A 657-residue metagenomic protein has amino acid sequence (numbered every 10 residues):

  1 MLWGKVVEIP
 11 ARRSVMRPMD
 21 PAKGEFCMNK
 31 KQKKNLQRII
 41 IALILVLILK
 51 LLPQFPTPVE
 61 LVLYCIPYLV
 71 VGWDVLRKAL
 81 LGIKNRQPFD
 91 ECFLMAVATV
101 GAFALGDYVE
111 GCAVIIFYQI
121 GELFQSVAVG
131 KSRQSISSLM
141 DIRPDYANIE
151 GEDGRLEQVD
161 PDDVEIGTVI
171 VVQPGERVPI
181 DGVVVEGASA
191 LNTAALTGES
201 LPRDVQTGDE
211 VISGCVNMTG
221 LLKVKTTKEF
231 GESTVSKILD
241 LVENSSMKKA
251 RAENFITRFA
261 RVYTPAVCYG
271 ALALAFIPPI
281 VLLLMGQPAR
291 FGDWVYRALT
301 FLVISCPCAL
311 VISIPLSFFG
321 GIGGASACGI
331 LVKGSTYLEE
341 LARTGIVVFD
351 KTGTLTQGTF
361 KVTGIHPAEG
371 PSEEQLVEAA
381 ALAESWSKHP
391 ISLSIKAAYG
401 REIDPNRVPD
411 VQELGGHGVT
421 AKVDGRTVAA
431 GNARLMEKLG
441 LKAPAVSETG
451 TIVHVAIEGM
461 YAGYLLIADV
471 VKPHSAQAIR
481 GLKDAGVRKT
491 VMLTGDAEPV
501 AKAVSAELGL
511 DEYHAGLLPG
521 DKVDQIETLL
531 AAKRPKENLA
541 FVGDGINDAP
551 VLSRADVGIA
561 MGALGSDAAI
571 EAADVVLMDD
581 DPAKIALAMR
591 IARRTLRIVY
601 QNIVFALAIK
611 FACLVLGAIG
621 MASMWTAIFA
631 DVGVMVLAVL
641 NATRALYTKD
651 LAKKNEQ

Functional and structural regions predicted by a protein language model:
W3, R17-K23, N29, L47-P56 (+13 more regions): Membrane-embedded alpha-helical bundles of multi-pass transporters
R12, M16, A22-F26, S138-L139 (+3 more regions): Cytosolic catalytic headpiece
C27-I41, Y263: N-terminal membrane topogenic signal
I40-L43, N254-M285, A298-F318, Y600-F629: Bilayer-spanning, highly hydrophobic alpha-helical transmembrane segments
K50, Q54, L63-E150, E165-I170 (+6 more regions): Actuator/coupling domain of P-type ATPases
A79, D107, A128, A147 (+27 more regions): Residue-level signature of catalytic and energy-coupling elements of molecular machines, predominantly ATP/GTP-dependent
L80-P88, V127-S137, L316-S335, T643-E656: Juxtamembrane helix-loop transition segments at the membrane interface in multi-pass membrane proteins
D90-M95, S137-I149, A325-V348: Membrane-cytosol interface motif
